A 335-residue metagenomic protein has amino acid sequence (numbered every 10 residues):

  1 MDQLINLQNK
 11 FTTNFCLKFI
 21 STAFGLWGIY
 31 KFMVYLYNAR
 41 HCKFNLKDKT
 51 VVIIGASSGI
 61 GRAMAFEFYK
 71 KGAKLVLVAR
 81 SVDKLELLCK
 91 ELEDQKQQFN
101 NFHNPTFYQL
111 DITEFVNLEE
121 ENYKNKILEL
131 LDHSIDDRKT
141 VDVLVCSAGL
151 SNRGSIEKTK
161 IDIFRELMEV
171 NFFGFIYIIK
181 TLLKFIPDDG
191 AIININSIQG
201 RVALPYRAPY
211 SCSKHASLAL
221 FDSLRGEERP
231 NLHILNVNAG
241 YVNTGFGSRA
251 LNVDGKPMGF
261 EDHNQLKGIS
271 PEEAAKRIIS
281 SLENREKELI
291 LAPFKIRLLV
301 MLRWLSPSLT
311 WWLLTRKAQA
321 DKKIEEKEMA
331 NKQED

Functional and structural regions predicted by a protein language model:
S57-S58: Conserved glycine-rich cofactor-binding loop
A73-L88: Conserved glycine-rich Rossmann-like NAD(P)H-binding loop of the short-chain dehydrogenase/reductase
Q95-N117: Rossmann-fold cofactor-recognition segment
S155-I156, K160-R165: Substrate-binding pocket helix/loop in short-chain dehydrogenase/reductase
I179, S213: Active-site helix of classical SDR
S197: Residue(s) in the substrate-gating loop at a strand-loop-helix junction that position the organic substrate next
E228-F294: SDR active-site lid
